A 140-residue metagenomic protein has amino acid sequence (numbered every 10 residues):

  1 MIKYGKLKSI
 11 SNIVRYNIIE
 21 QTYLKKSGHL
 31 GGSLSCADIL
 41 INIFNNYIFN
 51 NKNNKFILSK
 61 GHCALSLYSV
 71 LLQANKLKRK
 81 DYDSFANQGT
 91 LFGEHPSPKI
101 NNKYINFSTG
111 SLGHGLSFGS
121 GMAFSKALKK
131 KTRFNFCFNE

Functional and structural regions predicted by a protein language model:
M1-K6: Non-catalytic, mobile gating and regulatory segments of ester bond hydrolases
I10-S27: N-terminal capping segment at the start of a domain
Q21, S33-E140: Cofactor-binding active-site loop characterized by glycine-rich and histidine/acidic residues
L30: Histidine-centered catalytic micro-motifs
